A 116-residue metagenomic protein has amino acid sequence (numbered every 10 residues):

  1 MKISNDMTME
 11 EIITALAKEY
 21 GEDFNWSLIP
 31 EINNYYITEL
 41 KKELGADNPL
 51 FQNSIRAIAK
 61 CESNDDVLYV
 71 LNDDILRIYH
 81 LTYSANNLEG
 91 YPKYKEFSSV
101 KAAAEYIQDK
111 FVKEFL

Functional and structural regions predicted by a protein language model:
I3, R77-L116: Acidic, proline/glycine-rich low-complexity IDRs
N5-S54: Negatively charged, low-complexity tracts enriched in Asp/Glu with abundant Ser/Thr
A15, E19-G21, E31, N64 (+4 more regions): Alpha-helical structural elements
N25-N33, S63, I107-E114: Generic ordered-secondary-structure signal
D47-K95: Amphipathic protein-protein interaction modules
